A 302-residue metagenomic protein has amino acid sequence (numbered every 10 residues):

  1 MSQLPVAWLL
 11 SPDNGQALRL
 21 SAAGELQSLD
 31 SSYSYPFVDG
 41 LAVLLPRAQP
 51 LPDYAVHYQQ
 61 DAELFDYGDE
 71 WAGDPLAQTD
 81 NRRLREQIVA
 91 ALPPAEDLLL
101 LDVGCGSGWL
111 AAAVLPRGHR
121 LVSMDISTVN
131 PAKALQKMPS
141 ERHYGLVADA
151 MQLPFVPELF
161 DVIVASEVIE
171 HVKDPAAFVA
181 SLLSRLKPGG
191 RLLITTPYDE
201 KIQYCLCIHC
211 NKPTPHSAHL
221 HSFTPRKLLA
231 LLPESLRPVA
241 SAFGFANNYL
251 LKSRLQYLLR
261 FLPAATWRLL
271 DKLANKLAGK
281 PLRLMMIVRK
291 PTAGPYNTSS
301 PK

Functional and structural regions predicted by a protein language model:
M1-V156, V162-S166, A176-V179, A218 (+4 more regions): Conserved N-terminal segment of class I S-adenosyl-L-methionine
I126, N130-K133, K137-M138, K173-R185 (+1 more regions): S-adenosyl-L-methionine-dependent methyltransferase catalytic module, highlighting the catalytic core
Q152, E170, A230: Active-site micro-motifs of SAM-dependent methyltransferase domains
S166-I169, T195: Residues lining the SAM
